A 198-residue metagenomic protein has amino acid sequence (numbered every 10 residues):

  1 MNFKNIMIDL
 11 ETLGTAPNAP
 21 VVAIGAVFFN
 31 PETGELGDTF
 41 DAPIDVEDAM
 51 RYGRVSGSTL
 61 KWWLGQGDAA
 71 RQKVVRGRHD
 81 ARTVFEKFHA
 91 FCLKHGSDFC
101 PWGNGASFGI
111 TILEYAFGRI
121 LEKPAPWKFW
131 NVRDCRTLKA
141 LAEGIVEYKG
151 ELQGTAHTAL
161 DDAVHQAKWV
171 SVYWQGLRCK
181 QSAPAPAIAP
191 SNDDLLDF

Functional and structural regions predicted by a protein language model:
N2-I6, E11-G103: Conserved non-catalytic scaffold segment of RNase H-like nuclease domains
D9-E11, G109, D134, D162: Acidic active-site catalytic centers that drive phospho-/nucleotidyl reactions and related ester hydrolyses
A42-D45, A125-K139: A short, structured active-site edge motif that brings together acidic residues
A49-R51, T59-L60, L64, V132-A167: Active-site-proximal helix-loop-helix substrate-binding element of RNase H-like nuclease domains
D80-F88, G109-A116, D134: Amphipathic alpha-helical interface surfaces
C92, S107-F129: Substrate-recognition/cap helix-loop segment adjacent to the acidic, metal-dependent catalytic center of Asp-based
C100-S107, T111-I112, V146-F198: Acidic, Mg2+-coordinating catalytic module of metal-dependent nucleases/exonucleases that use a two-metal-ion mechanism
F117-L121, A142, Y173-L177: Active-site catalytic pocket residues across diverse enzymes, especially alpha/beta-hydrolases
